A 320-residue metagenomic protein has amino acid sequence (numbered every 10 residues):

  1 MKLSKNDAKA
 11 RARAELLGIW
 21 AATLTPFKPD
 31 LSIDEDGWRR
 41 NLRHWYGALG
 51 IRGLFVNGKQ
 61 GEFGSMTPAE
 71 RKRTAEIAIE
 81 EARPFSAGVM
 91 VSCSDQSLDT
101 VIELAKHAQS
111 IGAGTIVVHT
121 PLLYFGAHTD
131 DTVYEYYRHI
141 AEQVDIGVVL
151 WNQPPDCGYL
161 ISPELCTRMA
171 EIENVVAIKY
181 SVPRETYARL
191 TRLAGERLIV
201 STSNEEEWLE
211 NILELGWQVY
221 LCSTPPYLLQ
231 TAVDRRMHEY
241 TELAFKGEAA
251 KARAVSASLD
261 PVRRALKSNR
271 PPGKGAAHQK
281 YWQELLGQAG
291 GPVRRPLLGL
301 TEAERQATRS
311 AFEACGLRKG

Functional and structural regions predicted by a protein language model:
K2-G158, C166, P296-G299, R318: Active-site beta->alpha loop and helix N-cap motifs at the rims of alpha/beta catalytic domains
L3-A8, E15-T25, G47-I51, E214-W217 (+1 more regions): C-terminal alpha-helical cap/extension of soluble enzyme domains
W38, A75, V101, Y137 (+3 more regions): A general structural signal for well-ordered alpha-helical segments in protein cores
N41, T74, M169, A252-V255 (+1 more regions): A structural signal for short hydrophobic/aromatic patches embedded in well-ordered alpha helices
H119-H128, T132-Y134, K179-G195, W217-L221 (+2 more regions): Repeat-unit-sized solenoid/scaffold elements
H139-Q143, P154-R263, K267-P271: Catalytic alpha/beta core domains of metabolic enzymes, predominantly
